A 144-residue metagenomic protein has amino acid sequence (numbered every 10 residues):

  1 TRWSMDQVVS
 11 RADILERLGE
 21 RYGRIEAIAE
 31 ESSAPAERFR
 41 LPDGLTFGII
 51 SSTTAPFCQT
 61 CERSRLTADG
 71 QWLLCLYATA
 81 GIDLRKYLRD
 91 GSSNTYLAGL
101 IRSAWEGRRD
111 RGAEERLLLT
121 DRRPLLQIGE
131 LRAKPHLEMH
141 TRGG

Functional and structural regions predicted by a protein language model:
T1-G48, S52, K86: Radical SAM enzyme [4Fe-4S]-AdoMet core and its adjacent flexible, acidic and glycine-rich loops/tails across
P56-G144: Radical SAM enzyme core and accessory elements
